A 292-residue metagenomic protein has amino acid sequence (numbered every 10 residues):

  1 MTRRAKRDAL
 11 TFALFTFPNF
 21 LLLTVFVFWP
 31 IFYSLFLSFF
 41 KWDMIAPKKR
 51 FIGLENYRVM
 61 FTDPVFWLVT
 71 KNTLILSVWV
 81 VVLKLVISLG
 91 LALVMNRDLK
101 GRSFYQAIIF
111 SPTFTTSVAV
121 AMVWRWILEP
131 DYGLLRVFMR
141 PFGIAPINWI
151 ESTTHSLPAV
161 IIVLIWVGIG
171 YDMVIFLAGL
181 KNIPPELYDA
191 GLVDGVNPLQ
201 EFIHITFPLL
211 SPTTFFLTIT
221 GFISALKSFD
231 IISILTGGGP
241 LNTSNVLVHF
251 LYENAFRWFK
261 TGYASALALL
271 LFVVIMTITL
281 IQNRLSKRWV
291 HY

Functional and structural regions predicted by a protein language model:
R4, D8-Y292: A structural signal for multi-pass alpha-helical bundles of membrane permease subunits that mediate small-molecule
